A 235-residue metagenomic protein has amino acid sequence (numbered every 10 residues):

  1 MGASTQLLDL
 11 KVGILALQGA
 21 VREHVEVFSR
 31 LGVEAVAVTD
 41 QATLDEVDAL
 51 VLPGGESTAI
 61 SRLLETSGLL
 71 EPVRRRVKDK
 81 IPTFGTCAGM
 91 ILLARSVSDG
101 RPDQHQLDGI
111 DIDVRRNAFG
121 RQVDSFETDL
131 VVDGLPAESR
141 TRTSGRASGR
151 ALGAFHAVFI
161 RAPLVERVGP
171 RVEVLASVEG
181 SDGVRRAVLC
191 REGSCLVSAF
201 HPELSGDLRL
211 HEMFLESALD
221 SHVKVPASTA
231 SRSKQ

Functional and structural regions predicted by a protein language model:
M1-T5, R116-V123, T128-Q235: Amide-donor transfer/coupling interface in amidating biosynthetic enzymes
M1-T66, L70-D79, T143, A147 (+1 more regions): N-terminal beta1-alpha1 cap of cysteine-dependent amidohydrolase-like domains
L17, T86-A88, I110, R161 (+1 more regions): A secondary-structure boundary/capping signal
A20, I91, S205: Conserved Rossmann-like nucleotide-cofactor binding loop
A35-V36, T83, C195: Hydrophobic anchor at the start of a short beta-strand that flanks the dinucleotide cofactor-binding loop
D45, H105, G153: Structured loop/turn residues at beta-strand edges in well-structured enzyme cores
L52, G85, S198: Redox-cofactor binding/interface segments in oxidoreductases and associated redox assembly factors
S57-A137: Cysteine-nucleophile active-site neighborhood
